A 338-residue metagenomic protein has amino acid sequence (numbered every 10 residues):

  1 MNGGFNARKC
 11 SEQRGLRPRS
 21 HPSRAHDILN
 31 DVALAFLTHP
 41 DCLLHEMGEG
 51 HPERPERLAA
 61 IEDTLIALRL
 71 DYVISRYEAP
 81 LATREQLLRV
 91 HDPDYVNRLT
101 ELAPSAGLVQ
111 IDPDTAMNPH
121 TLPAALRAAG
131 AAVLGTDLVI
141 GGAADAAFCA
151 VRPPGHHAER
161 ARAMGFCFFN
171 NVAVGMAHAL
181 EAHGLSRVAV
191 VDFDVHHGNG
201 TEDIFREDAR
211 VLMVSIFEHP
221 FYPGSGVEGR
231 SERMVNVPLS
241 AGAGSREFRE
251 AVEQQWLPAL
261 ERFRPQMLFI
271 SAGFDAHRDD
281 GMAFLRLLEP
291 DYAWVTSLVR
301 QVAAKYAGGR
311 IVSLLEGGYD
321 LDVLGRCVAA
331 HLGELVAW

Functional and structural regions predicted by a protein language model:
M1-G4, G15-L16: Intrinsic, low-complexity polybasic segments
R14-G15, P22, D194: Compositionally biased, low-complexity flexible segments
P18-S20, Y72: Generic detector of low-complexity/intrinsically disordered segments and short hydrophobic N-terminal stretches
H26-W338: HDAC/HDAC-like amidohydrolase catalytic core signature
